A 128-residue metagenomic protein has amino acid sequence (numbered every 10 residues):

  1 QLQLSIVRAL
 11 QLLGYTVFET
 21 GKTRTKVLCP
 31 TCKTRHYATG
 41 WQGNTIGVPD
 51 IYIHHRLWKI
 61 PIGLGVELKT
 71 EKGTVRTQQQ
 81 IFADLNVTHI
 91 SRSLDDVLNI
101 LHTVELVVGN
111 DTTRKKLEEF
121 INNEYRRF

Functional and structural regions predicted by a protein language model:
Q1-F128: Catalytic phosphate/metal-binding cores of nucleic-acid and nucleotide-processing enzymes, i.e., regions that mediate
